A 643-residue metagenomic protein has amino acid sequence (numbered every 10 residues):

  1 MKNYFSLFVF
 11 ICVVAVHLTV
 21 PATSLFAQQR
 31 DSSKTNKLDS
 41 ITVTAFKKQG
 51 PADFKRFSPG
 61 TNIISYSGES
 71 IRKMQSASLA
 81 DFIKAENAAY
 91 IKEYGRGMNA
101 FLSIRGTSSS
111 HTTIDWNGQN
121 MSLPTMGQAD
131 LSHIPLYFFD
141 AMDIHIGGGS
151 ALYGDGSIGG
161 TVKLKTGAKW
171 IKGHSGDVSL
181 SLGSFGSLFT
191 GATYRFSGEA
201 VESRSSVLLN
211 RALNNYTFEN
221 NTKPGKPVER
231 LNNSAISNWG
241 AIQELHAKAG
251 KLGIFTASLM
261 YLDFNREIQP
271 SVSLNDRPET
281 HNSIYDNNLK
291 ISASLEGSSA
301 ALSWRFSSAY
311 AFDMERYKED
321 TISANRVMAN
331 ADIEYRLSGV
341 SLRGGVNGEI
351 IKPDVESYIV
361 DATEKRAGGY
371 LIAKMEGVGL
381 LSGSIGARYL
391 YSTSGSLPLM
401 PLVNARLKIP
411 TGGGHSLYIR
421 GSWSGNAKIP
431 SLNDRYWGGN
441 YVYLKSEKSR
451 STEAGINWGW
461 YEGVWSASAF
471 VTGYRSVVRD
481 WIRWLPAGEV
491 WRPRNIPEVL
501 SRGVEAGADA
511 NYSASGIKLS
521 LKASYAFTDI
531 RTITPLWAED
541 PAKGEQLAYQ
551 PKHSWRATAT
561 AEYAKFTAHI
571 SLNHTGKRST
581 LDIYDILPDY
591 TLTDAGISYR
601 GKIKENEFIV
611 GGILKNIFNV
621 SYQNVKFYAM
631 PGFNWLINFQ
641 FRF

Functional and structural regions predicted by a protein language model:
Q29, A212-E219, V228-I242, H246-K248 (+1 more regions): Flexible loop and strand-edge segments within Gram-negative outer membrane beta-barrel domains
I41-I71, F101: N-terminal periplasmic "start-of-domain" segments of outer-membrane beta-barrel proteins
K55, A80-L123: Extracytoplasmic beta-strand/coil segments of soluble accessory domains associated with Gram-negative outer-membrane
L79-F82, A100-S103, D115, A129-P135 (+3 more regions): N-terminal periplasmic accessory domains that precede and gate Gram-negative outer-membrane beta-barrel machines
I91, Q119-I146: Short acidic/polar hinge/loop motifs at secondary-structure boundaries that mediate gating or recognition
V201, L208, A301-R316, K408-G412 (+4 more regions): Membrane-embedded beta-barrel scaffold of Gram-negative outer-membrane proteins
V360, T393-L399, A405-E453, G473-I496 (+4 more regions): Surface-exposed extracellular loop regions of Gram-negative outer-membrane beta-barrel proteins, predominantly
K374-L380, G473-V477, N495-R578, E605-I609: Gram-negative outer-membrane beta-barrel transporters
